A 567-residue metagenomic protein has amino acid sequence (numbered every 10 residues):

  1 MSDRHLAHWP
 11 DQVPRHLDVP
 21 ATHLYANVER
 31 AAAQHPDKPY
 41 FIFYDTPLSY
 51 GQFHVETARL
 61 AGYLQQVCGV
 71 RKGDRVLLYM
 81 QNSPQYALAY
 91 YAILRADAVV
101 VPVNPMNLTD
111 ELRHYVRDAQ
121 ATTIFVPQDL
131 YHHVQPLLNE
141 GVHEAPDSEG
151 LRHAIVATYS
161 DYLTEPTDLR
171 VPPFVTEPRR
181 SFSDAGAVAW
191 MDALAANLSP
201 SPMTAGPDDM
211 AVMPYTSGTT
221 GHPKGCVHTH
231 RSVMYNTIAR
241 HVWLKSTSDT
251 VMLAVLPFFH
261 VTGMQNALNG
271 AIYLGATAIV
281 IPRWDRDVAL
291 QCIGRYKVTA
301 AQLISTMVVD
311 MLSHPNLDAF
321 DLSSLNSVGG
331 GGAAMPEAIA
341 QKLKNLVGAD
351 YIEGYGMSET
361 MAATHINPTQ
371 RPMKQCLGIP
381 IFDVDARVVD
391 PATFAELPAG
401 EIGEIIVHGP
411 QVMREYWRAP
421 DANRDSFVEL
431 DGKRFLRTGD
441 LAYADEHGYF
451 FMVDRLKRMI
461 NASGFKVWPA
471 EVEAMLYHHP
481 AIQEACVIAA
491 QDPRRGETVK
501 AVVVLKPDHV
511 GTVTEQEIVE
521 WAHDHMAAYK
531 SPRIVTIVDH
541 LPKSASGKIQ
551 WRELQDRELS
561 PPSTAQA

Functional and structural regions predicted by a protein language model:
P36, E177-Y215, H222, K245-V251: Conserved pre-ATP/AMP-binding loop-to-beta segment of ANL
D37-R71, L77-S83, A87-Y91, L108-R113 (+1 more regions): Conserved AMP-binding/adenylate-forming core of the ANL superfamily
R95-D192, L505: Structural core segment of the AMP-binding/adenylate-forming
N107, I124-V126, A301, G409 (+5 more regions): AMP-binding/adenylate-forming catalytic core of the ANL superfamily
M234-V251, F259-A300, V308-D310, H314: Conserved AMP-binding/adenylation subdomain of ANL enzymes
V298-L303, L312-M373, D385: Gly/Ser/Thr-rich phosphate-binding loop
G348, A395, V412-G439, L456-K457 (+2 more regions): Conserved ANL (AMP-binding/adenylate-forming) active-site segment centered on the GW(Y/F)…HTG consensus within
I379-D383, T393-F427, V467: Conserved ATP/PPi-binding loop(s) of AMP-dependent carboxylate-activating enzymes
